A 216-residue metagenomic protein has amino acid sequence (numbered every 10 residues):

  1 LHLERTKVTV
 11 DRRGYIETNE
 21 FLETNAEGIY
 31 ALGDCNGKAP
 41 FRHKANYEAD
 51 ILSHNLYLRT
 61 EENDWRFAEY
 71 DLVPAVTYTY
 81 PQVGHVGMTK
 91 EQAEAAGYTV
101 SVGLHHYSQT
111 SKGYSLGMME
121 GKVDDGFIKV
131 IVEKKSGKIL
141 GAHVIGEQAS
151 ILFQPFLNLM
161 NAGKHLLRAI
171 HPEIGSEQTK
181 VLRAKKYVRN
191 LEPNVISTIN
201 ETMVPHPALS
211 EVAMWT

Functional and structural regions predicted by a protein language model:
L1-E62, P155-N158, A169-P172, R183-N190: FAD-site-proximal beta/loop scaffold in flavoenzymes
T6, P74-A75, I128: Small-molecule pocket liners
D11-R13, L72, D125-F127: Short beta-strand-initiation
Y15, P74, T99: A residue-level signal for beta-strand positions that form part of recognition/binding surfaces within mature
E23-T24, E69-Y70, E120-D124: Solvent-exposed alpha-helices and their adjacent loops that cap or buttress functional pockets in soluble metabolic
G28, V73-P74, L140: Short amphipathic alpha-helical segments
L32-E94, I151, P205-T216: A conserved FAD-binding loop/helix module that cradles the flavin
T79-T89, E94-T216: Flexible, glycine-rich terminal cap/loop adjacent to redox cofactors in electron-transfer oxidoreductases
